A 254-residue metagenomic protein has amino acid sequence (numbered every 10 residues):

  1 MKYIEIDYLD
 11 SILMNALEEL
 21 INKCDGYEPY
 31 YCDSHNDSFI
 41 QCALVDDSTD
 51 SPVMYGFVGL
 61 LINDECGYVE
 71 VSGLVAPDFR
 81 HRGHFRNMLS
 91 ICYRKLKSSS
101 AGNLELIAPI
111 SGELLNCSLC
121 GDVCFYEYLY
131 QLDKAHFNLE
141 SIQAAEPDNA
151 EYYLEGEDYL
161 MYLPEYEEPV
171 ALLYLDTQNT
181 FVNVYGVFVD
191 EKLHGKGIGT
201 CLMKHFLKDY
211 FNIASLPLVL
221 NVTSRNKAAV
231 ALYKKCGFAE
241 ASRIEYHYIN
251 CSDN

Functional and structural regions predicted by a protein language model:
M1-Y30, D122-Y166: Short amphipathic alpha-helix that is part of the acyltransferase structural core
P29-N87, L96, L173-V182: Conserved donor-binding loop and adjoining core beta-sheet/short helix segment in diverse acyl/aminoacyl transferases
F39-L44, F57, E127, E157-Y162 (+3 more regions): Short hydrophobic/aromatic beta-strand element in the GNAT-like acyltransferase core that lines or flanks the acyl-donor
Y68, L96-I110, F211-N221: Conserved GNAT acetyl-CoA-binding A-motif
S72-R82, V187-H194, T223: A short, internal acetyl-CoA/4′-phosphopantetheine-binding micro-motif in the GNAT/acyltransferase core
H81-R94, V189, G195-Y210, V230-K235: Conserved acetyl-CoA-binding loop-helix of GNAT-fold acetyltransferases
E105-L114, V219-V230, Y246-S252: Conserved beta-strand-loop-alpha-helix junction that forms the acyl-donor binding cleft
S118-S141, V222-S224, C236-N254: Active-site/acyl-donor-binding loops of N-acyltransferases
